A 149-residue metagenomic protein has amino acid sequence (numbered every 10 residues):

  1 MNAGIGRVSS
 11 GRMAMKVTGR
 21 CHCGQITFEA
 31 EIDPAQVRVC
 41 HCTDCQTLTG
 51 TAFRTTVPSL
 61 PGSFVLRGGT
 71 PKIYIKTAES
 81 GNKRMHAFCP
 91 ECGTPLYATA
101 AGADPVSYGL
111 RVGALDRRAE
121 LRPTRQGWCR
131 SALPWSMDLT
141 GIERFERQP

Functional and structural regions predicted by a protein language model:
N2-P149: A short Gly-Trp-Pro
